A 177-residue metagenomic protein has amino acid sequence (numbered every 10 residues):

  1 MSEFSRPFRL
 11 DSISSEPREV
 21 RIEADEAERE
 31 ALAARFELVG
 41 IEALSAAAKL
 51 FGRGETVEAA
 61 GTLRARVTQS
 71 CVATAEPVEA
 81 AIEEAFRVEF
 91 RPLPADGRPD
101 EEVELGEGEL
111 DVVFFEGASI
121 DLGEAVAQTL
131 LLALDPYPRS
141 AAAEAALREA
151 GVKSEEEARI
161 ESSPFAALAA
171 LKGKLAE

Functional and structural regions predicted by a protein language model:
M1-R64, T68-S70: A positional/architectural concept
M1-S14, E19, E89-E177: Charge-rich, low-complexity linker and terminal segments
I22, A46-A48, G61-L63, I82-F90 (+2 more regions): A structural signal for short, well-ordered beta-strand segments
E23, T68, V72-A80, I120 (+2 more regions): Ordered, soluble secondary-structure elements with a strong preference for glycine-centered loop motifs and nearby
A27, E83-A85, A127: A generic structural motif
A34-L38, V72-E79, L132, G173: Short, intrinsically disordered, mixed-charge
V39-A43, V67, E79-A80, E107-G108 (+2 more regions): Short, low-complexity, polar/charged sequence segments that are solvent-exposed and flexible
R66-P99: Helix-adjacent hinge/juxtasegments
